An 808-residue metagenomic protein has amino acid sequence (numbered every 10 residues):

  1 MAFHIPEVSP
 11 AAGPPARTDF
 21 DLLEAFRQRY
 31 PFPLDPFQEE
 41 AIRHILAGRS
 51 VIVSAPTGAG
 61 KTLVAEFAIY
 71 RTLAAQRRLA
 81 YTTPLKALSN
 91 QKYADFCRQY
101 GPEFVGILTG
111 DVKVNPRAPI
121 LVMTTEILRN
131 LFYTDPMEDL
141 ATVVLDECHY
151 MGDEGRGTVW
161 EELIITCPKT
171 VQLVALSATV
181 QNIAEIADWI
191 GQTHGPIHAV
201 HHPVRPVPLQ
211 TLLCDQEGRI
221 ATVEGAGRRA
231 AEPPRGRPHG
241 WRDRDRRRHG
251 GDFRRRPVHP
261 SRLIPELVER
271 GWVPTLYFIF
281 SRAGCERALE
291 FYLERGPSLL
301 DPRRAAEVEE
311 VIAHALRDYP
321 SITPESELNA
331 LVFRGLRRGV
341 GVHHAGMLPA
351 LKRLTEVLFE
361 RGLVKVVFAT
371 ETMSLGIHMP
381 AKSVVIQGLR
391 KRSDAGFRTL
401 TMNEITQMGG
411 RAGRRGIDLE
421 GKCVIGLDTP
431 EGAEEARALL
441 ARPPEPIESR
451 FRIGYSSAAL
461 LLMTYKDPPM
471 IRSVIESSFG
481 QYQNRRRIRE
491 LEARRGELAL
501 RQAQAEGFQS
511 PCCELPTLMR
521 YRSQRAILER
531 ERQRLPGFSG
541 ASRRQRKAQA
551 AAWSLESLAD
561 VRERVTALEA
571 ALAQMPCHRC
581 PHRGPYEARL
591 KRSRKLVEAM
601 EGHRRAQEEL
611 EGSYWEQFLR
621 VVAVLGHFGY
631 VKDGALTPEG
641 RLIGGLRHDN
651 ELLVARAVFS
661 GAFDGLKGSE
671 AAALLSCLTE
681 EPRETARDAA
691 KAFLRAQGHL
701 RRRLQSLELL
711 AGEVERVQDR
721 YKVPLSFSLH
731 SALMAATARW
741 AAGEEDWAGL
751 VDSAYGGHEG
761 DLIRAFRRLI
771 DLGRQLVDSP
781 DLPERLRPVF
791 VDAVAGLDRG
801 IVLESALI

Functional and structural regions predicted by a protein language model:
M1-V51, P208, L300-R337, V597: Helicase-associated low-complexity/disordered flanking segments
R43-V51, K61-R77, E161-T166: Walker A/P-loop NTP-binding motif
Q76-N130, D188: Conserved nucleic-acid-binding Ia/Ib motif block in the N-terminal RecA-like helicase ATPase lobe
T82, C97-G106, F278, R282-V366 (+5 more regions): Conserved C-terminal RecA-like helicase domain
T125-I127, T134-V174: SF2 helicase catalytic motif II
I165, Q172-V174, T179-F291, G341: Conserved interdomain linker/interface between the two RecA-like ATPase lobes of SF2 helicase motors
R337, G341, E360-V364, E445 (+1 more regions): Non-catalytic terminal extensions of ATP-dependent helicases
M379, S383-S393, R398-L440: Conserved segment of the helicase C-terminal RecA-like domain
